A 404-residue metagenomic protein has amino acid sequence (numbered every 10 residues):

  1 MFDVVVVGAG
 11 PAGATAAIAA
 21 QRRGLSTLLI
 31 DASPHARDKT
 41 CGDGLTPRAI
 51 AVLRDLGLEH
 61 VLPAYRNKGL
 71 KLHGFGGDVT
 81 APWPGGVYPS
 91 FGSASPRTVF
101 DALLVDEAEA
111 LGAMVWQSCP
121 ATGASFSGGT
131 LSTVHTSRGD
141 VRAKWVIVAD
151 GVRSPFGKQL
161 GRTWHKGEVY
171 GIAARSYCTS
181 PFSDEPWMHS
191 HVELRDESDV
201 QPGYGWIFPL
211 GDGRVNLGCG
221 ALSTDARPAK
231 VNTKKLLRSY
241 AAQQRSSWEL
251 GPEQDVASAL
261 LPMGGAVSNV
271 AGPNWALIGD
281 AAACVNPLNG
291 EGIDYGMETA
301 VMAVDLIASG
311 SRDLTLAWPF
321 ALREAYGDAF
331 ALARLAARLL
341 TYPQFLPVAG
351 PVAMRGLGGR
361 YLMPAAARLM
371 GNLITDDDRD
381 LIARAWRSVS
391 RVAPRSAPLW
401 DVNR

Functional and structural regions predicted by a protein language model:
M1-A12: Beta1/beta-strand and adjacent pyrophosphate-binding region of the FAD-binding site in flavoprotein oxidoreductases
A12, H35, R153: Conserved Rossmann-like nucleotide-cofactor binding loop
I18-C41: Glycine-rich FAD pyrophosphate-binding loop
S33-L56: Conserved N-terminal glycine-rich FAD pyrophosphate-binding loop of Rossmann-like flavoproteins
I50, R54-L103: A conserved beta-strand/loop capping segment in the N-terminal third of enzymes that catalyze redox or closely related
E107-W248: Predominantly flavin-linked oxidoreductase catalytic cores and closely associated redox partners
D225-L306, R312: FAD/FMN-dependent oxidoreductases across multiple families
D305-R404: C-terminal helical "tail/cap" subdomain of flavin- and related membrane-associated enzymes
